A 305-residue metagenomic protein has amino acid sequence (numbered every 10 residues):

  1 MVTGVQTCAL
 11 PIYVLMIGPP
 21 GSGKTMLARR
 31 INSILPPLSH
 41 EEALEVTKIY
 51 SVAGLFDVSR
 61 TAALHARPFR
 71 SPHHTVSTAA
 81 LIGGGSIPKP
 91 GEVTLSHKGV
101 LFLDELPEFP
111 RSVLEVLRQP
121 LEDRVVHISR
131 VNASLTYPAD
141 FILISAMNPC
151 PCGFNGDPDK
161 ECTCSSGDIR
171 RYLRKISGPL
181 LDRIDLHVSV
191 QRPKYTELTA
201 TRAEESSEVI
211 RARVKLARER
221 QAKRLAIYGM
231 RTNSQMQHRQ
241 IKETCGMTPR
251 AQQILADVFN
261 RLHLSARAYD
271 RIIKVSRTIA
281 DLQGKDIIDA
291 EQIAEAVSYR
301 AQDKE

Functional and structural regions predicted by a protein language model:
M1-C8: Single conserved hydrophobic/aromatic residue that forms the stacking wall/gate of nucleotide- or nucleobase-binding
P11-V14, H97-G99: Pre-Walker A (Motif I) flank of P-loop NTPase domains
V14-V58, D123: Walker A/P-loop
M16, L103, A146: Hydrophobic anchor at the beta1->P-loop junction of P-loop NTPases
G18, G83, E105: The Walker A (P-loop) glycine that initiates the GxxxxGKT/S ATP-binding motif of P-loop NTPases
A62-P68, V76-L101, S134: Conserved alpha-helical scaffold flanking the Walker A/P-loop in AAA+ ATPase domains
I87-P88, R111-E305: Basic, amphipathic alpha-helical bundle interface domains used for macromolecular binding and assembly
K98, D104-L106, V116: Walker B catalytic acidic pair
